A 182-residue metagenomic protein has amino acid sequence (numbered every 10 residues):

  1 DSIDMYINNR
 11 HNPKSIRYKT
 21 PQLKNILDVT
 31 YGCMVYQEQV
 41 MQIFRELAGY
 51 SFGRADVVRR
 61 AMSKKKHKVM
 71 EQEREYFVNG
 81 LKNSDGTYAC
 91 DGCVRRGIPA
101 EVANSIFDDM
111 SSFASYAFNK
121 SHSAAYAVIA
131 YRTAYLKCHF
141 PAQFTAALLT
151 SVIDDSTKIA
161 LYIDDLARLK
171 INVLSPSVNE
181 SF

Functional and structural regions predicted by a protein language model:
D1-F182: Noncatalytic, beta-rich nucleic-acid-contacting surfaces in large DNA/RNA-processing enzymes
